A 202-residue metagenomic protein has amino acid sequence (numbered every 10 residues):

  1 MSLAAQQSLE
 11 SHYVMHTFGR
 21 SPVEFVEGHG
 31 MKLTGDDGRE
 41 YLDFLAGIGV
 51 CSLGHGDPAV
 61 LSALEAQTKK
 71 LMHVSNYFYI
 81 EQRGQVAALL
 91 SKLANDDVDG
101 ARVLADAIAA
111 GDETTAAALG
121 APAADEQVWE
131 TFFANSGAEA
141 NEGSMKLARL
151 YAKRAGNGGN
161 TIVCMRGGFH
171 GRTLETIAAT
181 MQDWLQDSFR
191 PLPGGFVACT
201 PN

Functional and structural regions predicted by a protein language model:
M1-K32, C199: Active-site-adjacent loop/helix segments that line or gate small-molecule/cofactor pockets in enzymes
V23, R154, D187-F189: Short secondary-structure boundary/capping segments
H29, F44-A46, M165: A secondary-structure boundary/capping signal
G35-D36: Short, acidic, Ser/Thr-enriched surface-loop or helix-capping motifs
E40-A155: Glycine-rich loop-to-alpha-helix module at the N-terminal edge of alpha/beta enzyme cores
S144, I162, F196: Conserved hydrophobic/aromatic pocket- or pore-lining residues that grip, position, or stack substrates in active sites
Y151-G171: Conserved PLP-anchoring active-site segment centered on the Schiff-base-forming lysine
M165-N202: PLP-dependent aminotransferase-class I/II
